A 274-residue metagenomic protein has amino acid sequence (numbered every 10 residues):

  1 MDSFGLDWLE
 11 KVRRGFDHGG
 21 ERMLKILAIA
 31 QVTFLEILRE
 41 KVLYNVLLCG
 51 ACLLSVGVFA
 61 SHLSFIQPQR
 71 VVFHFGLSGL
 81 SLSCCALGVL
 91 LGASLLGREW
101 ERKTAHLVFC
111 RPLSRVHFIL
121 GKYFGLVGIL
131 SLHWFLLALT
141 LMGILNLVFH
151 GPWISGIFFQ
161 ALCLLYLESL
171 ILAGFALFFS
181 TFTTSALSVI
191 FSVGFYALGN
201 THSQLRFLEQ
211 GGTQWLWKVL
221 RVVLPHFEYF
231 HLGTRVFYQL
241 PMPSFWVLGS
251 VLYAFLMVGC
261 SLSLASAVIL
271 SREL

Functional and structural regions predicted by a protein language model:
G19-Y44: Aromatic- and glycine-rich beta-strand/loop motifs that create alpha-glucan
E36, G97, V108-C110, A176 (+1 more regions): Helix-capping/transition residues at the boundaries of transmembrane alpha-helices and the short helical linkers
A51-L95, I119-V189, S203, L208 (+1 more regions): Secretory targeting signals
L63-I66, F182, L187, S192-V268: Terminal transmembrane helical anchor/hairpin motif
L95-V127, I269: Helix-loop-helix units of permease transmembrane domains in multi-pass membrane transporters, especially ABC
L270-L274: Short cytosolic juxtamembrane segments of multi-pass membrane proteins
